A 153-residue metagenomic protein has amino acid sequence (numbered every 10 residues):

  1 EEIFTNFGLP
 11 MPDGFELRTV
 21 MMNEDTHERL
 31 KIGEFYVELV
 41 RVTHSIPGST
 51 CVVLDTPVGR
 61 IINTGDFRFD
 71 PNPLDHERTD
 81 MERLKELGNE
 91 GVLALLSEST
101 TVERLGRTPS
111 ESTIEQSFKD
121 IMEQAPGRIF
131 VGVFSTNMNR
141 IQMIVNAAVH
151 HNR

Functional and structural regions predicted by a protein language model:
E1-N152: His/Asp/Glu-rich metal-coordinating catalytic cores of metallo-dependent phosphodiesterases/hydrolases acting on
